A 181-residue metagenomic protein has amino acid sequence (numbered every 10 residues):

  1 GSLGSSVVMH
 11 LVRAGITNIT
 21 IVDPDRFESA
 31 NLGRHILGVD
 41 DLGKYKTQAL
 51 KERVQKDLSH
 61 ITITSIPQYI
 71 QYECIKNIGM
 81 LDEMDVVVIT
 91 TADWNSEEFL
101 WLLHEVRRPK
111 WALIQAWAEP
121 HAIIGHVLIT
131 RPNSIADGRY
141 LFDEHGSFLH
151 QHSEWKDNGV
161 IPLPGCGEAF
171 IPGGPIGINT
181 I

Functional and structural regions predicted by a protein language model:
G1-R26: Glycine-rich adenosine-cofactor-binding loop
L3-S5, F27-A30, Q71-C74, N95-E97 (+1 more regions): Flexible loop/turn segments at secondary-structure boundaries
S6, H10, A14, L50-R53 (+3 more regions): Generic, well-ordered alpha-helical scaffold segments in large soluble proteins
H10, K76-N77, E98-L103: A short acidic, amphipathic alpha-helical/loop segment
V22-P24, I66, I89-T90, A116: Generic beta-strand/beta-sheet core signal
P24-I61: Glycine-rich phosphate-binding loop and adjoining beta1-alpha1-beta2 segment of Rossmann-like nucleotide-binding folds
K51-D85, T91-W94: A structured beta-alpha segment of the ubiquitous adenosine-cofactor-binding alpha/beta core
D82-V86, T90-I181: Glycine-rich phosphate/adenylate-binding loop
